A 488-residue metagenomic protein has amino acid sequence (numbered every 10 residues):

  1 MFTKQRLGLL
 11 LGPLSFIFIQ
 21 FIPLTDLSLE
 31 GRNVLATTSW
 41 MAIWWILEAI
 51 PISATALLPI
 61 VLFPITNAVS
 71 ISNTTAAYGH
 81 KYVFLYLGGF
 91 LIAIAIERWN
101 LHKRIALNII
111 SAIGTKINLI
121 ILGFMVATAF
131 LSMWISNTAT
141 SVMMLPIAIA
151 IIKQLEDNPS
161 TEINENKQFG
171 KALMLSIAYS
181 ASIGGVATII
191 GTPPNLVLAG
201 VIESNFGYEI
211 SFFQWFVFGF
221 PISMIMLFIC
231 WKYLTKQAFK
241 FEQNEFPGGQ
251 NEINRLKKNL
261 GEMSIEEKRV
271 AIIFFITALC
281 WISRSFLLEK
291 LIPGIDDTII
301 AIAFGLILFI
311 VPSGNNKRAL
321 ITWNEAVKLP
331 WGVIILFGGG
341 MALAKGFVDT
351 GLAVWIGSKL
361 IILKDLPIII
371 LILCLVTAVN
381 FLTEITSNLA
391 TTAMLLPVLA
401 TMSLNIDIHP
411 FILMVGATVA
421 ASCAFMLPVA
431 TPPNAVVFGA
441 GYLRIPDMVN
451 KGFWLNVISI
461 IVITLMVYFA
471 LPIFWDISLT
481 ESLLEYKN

Functional and structural regions predicted by a protein language model:
M1-L85, S204-G207, Q214-S358, V376 (+2 more regions): Hydrophobic transmembrane alpha-helices of multi-pass small-molecule transporters
D26-A36, G79-L91, S141, D296-G305 (+3 more regions): Structural signature of hydrophobic alpha-helical transmembrane segments
W40, S53-N164, V327, G332-V333 (+1 more regions): Membrane-embedded alpha-helical segments and adjacent helix-loop junctions characteristic of multi-pass solute
I43-P51, A127-S136, A178-I190, I310 (+2 more regions): Transmembrane alpha-helix interface/packing and boundary motifs in multi-pass membrane proteins, characterized by
T128, W134, I147-S176, P194-F206 (+10 more regions): Cytosolic regulatory regions of ion transport systems
L155-K171, Q237-L260, G314-N324, H409 (+1 more regions): Alpha-helical transmembrane segments
N158, F220, I335-D349, A353 (+1 more regions): C-terminal transmembrane helix pair
N158-K240, V436-V467: Membrane-core helix-loop-helix motifs of multi-pass transport proteins
